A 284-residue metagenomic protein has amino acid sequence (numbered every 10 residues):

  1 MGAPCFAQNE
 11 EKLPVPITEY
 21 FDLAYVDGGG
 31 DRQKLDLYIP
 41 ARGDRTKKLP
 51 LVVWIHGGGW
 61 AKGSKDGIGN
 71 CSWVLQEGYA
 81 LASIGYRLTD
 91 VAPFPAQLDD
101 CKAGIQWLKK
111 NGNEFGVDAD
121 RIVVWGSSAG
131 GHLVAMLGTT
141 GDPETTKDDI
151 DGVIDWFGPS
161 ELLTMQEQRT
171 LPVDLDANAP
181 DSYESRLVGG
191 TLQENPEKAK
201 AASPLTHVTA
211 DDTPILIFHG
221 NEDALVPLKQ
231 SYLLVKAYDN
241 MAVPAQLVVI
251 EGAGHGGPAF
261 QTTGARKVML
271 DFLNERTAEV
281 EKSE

Functional and structural regions predicted by a protein language model:
M1-A3: Bacterial N-terminal signal peptides
F6-E284: Alpha/beta-hydrolase superfamily serine-hydrolase fold, recognizing
